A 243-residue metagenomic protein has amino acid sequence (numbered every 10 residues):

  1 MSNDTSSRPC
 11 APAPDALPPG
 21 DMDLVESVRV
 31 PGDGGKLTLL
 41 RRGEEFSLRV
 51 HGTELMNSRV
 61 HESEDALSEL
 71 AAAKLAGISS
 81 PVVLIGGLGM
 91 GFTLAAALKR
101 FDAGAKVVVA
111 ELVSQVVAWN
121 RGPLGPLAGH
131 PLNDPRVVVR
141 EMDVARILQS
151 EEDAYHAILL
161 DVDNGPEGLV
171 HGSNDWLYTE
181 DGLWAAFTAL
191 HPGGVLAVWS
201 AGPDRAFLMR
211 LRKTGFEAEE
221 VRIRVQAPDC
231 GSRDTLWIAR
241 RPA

Functional and structural regions predicted by a protein language model:
M1-R49: N-terminal auxiliary segments of SAM/dcSAM-dependent transferases
N3, S7, H61-P192, V198-A201 (+3 more regions): The AdoMet/dcAdoMet-binding core of the Class I SAM-like
V28-G32, K36, L48-S80: Class I SAM-dependent methyltransferase Rossmann-like catalytic core, especially the SAM/SAH-binding loop
E44-H51, D161-P166: Short, basic/glycine-rich phosphate-binding loops at helix/coil junctions that contact nucleotide phosphates
W237-A243: C-terminal lobe and adjacent flexible extensions of AdoMet/dcAdoMet transferase-like proteins
